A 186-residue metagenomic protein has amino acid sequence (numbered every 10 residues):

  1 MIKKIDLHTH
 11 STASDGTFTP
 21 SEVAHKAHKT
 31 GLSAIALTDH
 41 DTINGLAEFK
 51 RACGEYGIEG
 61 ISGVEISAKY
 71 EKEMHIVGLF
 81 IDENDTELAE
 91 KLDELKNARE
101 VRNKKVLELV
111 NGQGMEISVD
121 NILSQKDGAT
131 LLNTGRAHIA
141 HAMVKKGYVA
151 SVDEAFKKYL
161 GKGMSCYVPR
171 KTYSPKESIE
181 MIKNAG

Functional and structural regions predicted by a protein language model:
M1-E73, K158-S165, Y173-G186: An N-terminally biased module of ancient metal coordination in phosphate/nucleic-acid-related enzymes
M1-I2, V23-A27, F80-D85, K96 (+2 more regions): Short amphipathic alpha-helical segments, especially helix-boundary/capping motifs
D6-S14, F18, T30, V101-G186: Domain-core and long-helix interface of multi-subunit machines
T19, N44, F49, Y70-K72 (+6 more regions): Generic alpha-helix signal with a bias toward terminal, lower-confidence helices and secondary-structure junctions
E22-T38, E87, E94-G112: Alpha-helical scaffold segments that flank or form the walls of functional sites
A34, E48, A52, G60 (+6 more regions): Short alpha-helical interface elements
S67-E100, H141-M164: Active-site gating loops and adjacent loop-to-helix segments of metal-dependent hydrolytic enzymes
